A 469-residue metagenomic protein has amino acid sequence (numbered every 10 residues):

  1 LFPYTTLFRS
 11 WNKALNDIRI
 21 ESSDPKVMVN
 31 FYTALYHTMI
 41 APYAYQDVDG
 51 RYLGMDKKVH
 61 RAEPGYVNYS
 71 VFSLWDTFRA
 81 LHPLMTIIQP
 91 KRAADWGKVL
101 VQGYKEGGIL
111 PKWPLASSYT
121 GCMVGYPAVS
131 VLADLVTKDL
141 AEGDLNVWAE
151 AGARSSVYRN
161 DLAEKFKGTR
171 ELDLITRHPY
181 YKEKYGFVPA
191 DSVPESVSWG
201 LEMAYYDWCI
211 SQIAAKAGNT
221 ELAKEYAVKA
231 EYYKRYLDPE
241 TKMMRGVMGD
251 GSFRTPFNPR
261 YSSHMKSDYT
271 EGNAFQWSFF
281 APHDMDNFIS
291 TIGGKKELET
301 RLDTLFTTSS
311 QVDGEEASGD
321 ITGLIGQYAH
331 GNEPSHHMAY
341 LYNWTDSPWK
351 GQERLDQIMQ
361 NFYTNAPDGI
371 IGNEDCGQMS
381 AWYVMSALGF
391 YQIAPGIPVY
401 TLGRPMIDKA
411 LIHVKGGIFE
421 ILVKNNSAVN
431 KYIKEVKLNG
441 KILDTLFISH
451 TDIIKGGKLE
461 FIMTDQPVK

Functional and structural regions predicted by a protein language model:
F2-L7: Short, small-residue-biased leader/transition segments that mark boundaries at the very start of proteins
I20-N68: Conserved oxyanion/phosphate-binding beta-strand-loop segments in alpha/beta enzyme cores
A34, L100-E106, L110-L115, A214: Primarily short, surface-exposed interaction patches in extracytoplasmic proteins
D49-D56, R79-I87, R92-V101, W208-K216: Glycine-rich phosphate-binding loop of nucleotide-binding enzymes
P64-R79, I87-I88, V129, D139-M406 (+3 more regions): Active-site core of glycosidic bond-cleaving carbohydrate-active enzymes
F78, A93-K98, G103, S118-V124 (+2 more regions): Mobile, glycine-rich extracellular loop/lid and propeptide segments that shape or gate substrate/ligand access
H337, A366-P367, I371, S380 (+4 more regions): TerminUS-proximal long segments
L402-K455: C-terminal structured "cap/appendage" subdomains that terminate the fold
